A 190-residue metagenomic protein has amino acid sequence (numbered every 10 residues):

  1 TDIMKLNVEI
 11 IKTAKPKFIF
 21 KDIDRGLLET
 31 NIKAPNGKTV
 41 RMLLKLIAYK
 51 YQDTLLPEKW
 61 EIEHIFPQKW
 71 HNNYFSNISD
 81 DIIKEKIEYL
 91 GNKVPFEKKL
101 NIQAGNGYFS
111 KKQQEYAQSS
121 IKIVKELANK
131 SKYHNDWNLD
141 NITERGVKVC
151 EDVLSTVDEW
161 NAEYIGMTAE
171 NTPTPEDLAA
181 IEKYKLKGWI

Functional and structural regions predicted by a protein language model:
T1-I190: Flexible coil/loop and intrinsically disordered segments
